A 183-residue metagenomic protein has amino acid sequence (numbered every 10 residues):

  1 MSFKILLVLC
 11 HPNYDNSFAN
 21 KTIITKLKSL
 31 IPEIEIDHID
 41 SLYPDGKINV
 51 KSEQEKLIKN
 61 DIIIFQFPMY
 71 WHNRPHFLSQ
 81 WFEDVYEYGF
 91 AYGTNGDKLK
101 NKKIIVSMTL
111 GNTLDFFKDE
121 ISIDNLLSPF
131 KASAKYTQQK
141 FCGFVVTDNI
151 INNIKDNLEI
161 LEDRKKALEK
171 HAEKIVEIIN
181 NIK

Functional and structural regions predicted by a protein language model:
S2-I34, K165-K170: N-terminal beta1-alpha1 ligand-phosphate binding loop
F3, L99-K103, Q139: A short helix->loop->beta-strand "cap" motif at the edges of active sites that frequently abuts
V8-C10, D37, S107-L110: Short hydrophobic segments within beta-strands
P12-N13, G111-D115, N149-N152: A short, flexible beta-alpha/helix-coil linker loop
I24, K28, K131-K183: Glycine-rich phosphate/pyrophosphate-binding loop and the adjoining helix
E33-G46: A short beta-strand-loop structural module common to alpha/beta enzyme folds
P44-N60, A167-I175: Glycine-rich, highly charged phosphate/nucleotide-binding loops
S52-K131: Helix-loop-strand module that forms the ligand-binding subsite of alpha/beta enzymes
